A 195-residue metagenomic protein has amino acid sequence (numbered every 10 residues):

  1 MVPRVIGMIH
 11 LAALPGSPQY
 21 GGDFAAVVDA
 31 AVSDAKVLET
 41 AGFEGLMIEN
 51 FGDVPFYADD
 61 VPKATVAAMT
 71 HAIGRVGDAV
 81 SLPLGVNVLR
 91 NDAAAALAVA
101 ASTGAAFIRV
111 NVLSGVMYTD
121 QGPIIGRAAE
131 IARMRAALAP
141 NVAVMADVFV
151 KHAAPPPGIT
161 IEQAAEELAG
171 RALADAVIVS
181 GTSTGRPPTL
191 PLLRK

Functional and structural regions predicted by a protein language model:
M1-V5: Extreme N-terminal starter segment of soluble prokaryotic enzymes
I6, L11-D60, A67-P83, N91-K195: Alpha/beta enzyme core
